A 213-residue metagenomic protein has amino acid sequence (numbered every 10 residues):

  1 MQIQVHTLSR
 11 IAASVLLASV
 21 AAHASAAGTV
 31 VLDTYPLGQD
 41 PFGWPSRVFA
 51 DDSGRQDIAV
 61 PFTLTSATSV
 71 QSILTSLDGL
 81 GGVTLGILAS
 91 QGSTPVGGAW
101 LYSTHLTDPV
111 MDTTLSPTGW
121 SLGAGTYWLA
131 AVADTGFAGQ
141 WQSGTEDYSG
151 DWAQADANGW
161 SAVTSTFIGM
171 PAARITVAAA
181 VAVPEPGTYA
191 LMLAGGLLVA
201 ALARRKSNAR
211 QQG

Functional and structural regions predicted by a protein language model:
M1-H6, R210-G213: N-terminal secretory signal peptides that target proteins for export/translocation
Q4-A24: Gram-negative bacterial Sec-dependent N-terminal signal peptides
A27-Q39, S46-R47, Q56-V60, L80 (+1 more regions): PGST-rich, cysteine-poor low-complexity/disordered linker and tail segments that act as flexible spacers
D52-L64, D112-L115: Short beta-strands within extracellular/lumenal beta-sheet-rich domains
T65-S72: Extended extracellular/luminal ectodomain segments enriched in beta-structured repeat modules
S76-N158: Aromatic- and Gly/Pro-enriched, solvent-exposed loop/edge beta-strand patches characteristic of beta-rich domains
P184-A203: A short, hydrophobic C-terminal helix/tail in secreted or cell-surface proteins
A200-G213: C-terminal membrane-anchoring or membrane-association module
